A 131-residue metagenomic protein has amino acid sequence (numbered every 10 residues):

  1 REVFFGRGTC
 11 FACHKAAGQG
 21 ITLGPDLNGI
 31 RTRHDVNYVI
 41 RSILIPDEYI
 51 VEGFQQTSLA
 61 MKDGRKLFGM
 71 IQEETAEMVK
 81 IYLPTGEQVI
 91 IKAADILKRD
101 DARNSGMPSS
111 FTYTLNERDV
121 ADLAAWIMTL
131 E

Functional and structural regions predicted by a protein language model:
R1-A16: Sequence/structural segment immediately N-terminal to covalent heme-attachment motifs in c-type and related
F5, L27-H34, F111-L115: Flexible gly/pro/ser-rich segments immediately N-terminal to CXXCH heme-c attachment motifs in exported/periplasmic
F5-G6, I45, W126-T129: Residues within well-ordered alpha-helical secondary structure of globular protein domains
T9, E48-V51: Generic structural signal for secondary-structure transition and capping sites
A17, D47, L130-E131: A general structural signal marking secondary-structure boundaries and capping sites
Q19-L44, I50, Q56-D101, G106: Gly/Gly-Pro-rich "capping" loops immediately C-terminal to redox-active cysteine motifs in periplasmic/lumenal
S110-E131: Long, low-complexity intrinsically disordered regions
